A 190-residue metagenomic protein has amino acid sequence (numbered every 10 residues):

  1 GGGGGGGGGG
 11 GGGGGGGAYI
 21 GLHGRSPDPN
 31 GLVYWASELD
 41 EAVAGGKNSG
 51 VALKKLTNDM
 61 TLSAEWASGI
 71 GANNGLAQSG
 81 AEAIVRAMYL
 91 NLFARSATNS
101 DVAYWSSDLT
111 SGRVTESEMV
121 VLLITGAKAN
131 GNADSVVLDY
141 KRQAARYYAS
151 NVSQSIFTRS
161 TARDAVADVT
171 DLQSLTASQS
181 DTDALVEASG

Functional and structural regions predicted by a protein language model:
G1-G2, G11-G190: Substrate/cofactor-recognition hotspot
